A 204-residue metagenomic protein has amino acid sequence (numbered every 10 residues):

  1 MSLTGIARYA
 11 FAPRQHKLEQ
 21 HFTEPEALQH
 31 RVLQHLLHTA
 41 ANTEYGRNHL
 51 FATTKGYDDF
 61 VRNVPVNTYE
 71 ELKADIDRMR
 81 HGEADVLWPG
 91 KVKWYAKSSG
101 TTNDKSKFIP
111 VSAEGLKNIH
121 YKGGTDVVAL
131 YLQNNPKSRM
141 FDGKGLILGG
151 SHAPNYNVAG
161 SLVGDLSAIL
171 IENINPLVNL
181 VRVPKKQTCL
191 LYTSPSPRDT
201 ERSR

Functional and structural regions predicted by a protein language model:
M1-K97, N103-S194, R198, R202-R204: Nucleotide 5′-phosphate-binding alpha/beta core
